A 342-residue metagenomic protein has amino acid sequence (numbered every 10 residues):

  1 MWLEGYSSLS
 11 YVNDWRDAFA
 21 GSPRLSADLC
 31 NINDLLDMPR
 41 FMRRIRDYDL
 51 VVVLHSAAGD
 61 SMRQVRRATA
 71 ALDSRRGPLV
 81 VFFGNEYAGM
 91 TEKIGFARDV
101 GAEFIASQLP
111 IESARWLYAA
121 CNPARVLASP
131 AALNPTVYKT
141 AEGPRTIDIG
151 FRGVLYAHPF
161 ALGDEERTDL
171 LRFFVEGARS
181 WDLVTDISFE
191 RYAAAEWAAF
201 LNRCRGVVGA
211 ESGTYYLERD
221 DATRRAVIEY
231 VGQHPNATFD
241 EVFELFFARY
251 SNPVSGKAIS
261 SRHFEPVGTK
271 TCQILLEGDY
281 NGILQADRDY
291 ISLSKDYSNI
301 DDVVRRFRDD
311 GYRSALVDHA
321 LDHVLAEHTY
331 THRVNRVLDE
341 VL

Functional and structural regions predicted by a protein language model:
M1-I32, V80-V81, R98, E196-L342: Catalytic binding pocket for nucleotide-activated donors in carbohydrate/polymer assembly enzymes
M1-N122, N134-Y138: Extended catalytic core of nucleotide-activated donor transferases of GT-like folds
G5-V12, H158-T168: Glycine- and acidic-residue-enriched helix-capping/strand-helix junction motifs
A124-A131: Aromatic-residue-lined binding/catalytic grooves and analogous aromatic/hydrophobic interfacial grooves in multimeric
A132-R145, A195-E196: Acidic anion/phosphate-binding donor-loop and adjacent secondary structure in glycosyltransferase catalytic cores
G143-L162: Conserved donor-binding/catalytic core segment of Leloir-type glycosyltransferases
T168-D186: A conserved nucleotide-sugar
V184-E190, A210: Active-site donor-binding acidic/aromatic loop of nucleotide-activated sugar and phosphosugar transferases involved
